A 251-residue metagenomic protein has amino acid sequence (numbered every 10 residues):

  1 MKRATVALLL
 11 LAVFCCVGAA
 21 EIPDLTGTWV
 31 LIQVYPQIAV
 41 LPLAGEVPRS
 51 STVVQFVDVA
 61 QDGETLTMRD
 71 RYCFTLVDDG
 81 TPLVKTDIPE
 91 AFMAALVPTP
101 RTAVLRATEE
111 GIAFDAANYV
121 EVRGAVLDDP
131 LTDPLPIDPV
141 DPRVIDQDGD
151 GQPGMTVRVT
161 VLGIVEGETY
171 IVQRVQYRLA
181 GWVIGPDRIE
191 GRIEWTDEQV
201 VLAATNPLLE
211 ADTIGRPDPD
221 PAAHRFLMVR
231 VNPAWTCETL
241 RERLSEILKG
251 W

Functional and structural regions predicted by a protein language model:
M1-A4: Positively charged n-region of N-terminal signal peptides that target proteins for export
A7-C15: Bacterial N-terminal signal peptides
V17-V30, V183-G185: N-terminal helix-cap/turn-to-beta initiation motif at the start of protein domains
T26-I38, Q61-D78, R188-I193: Short, hydrophobic/proline-enriched secondary-structure or compact coil segments at domain edges
I38-V40, L202: Outer-membrane beta-barrel proteins
L41-S51: Surface-exposed strand-loop-strand hairpins of Gram-negative outer-membrane beta-barrel proteins
T52-I184: Predominantly extracellular/secreted and cell-surface proteins with exposed, flexible low-complexity segments
G163-E190, W195-W251: Edge beta-strand at a domain terminus
